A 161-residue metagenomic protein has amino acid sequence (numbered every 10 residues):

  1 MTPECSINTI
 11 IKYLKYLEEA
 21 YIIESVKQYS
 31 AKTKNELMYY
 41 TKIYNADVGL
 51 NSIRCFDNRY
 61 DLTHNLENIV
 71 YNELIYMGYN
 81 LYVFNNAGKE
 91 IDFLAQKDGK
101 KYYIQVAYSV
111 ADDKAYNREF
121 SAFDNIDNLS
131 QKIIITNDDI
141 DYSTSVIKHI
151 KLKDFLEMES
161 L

Functional and structural regions predicted by a protein language model:
M1-K100: Accessory nucleic acid-recognition modules appended to NTPase machines
S25, Y82-V83, N137, K151-D154: Conserved helicase core region in the C-terminal RecA-like lobe
N86, N128-V146: Nucleic-acid nuclease catalytic cores
I91-D92, D112-A115, D141-T144: Short active-site-adjacent structural elements
K100-Y102, Q131: Structural motif
Y102-D112, E119: Active-site ExK catalytic segment of metal-dependent nucleases
K114-Q131: Short, charged, amphipathic alpha-helix that recurs within catalytic cores of restriction-modification and other
D139-L161: Domain-level recognition of nuclease-like catalytic cores that cleave nucleotide substrates
